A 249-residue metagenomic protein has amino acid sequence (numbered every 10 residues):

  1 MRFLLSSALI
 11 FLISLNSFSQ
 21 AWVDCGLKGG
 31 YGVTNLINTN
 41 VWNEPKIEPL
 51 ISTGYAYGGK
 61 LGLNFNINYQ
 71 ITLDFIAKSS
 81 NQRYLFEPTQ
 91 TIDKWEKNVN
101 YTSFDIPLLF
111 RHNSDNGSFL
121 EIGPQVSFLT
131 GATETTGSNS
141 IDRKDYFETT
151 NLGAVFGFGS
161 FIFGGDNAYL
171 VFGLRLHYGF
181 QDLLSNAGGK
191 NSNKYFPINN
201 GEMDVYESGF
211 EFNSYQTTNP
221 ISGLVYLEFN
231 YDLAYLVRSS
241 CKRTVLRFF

Functional and structural regions predicted by a protein language model:
S19-G62, N219, Y226, N230-F249: Short glycine/proline- and aromatic-enriched beta-strand/turn motifs that initiate or cap beta-hairpins
A21-C25, I67-L73, N116-L120, L152 (+2 more regions): Outer-envelope beta-barrel architecture signal
L27-Y31, Y55-F65, A77, F104-H112 (+4 more regions): Residues on the lipid-exposed face of transmembrane beta-strands in outer-membrane beta-barrel proteins
G32-L36, K78-Q82, S127-G131, H177-L183 (+1 more regions): Structural signature of outer-membrane beta-barrel domains
I37-E44, R83-Q90, A132-S140, L183-N191 (+1 more regions): Outer-membrane beta-barrel translocator domains and adjoining extracellular loop/strand segments of Gram-negative
W42-E48, T91-K97, N139-Y146, F212-Y215: Extracellular loop and loop/strand-boundary signature of outer-membrane beta-barrel proteins
K46-T91, T102-S103, G117: Glycine- and aromatic-enriched membrane insertion/assembly motifs of diderm outer-membrane and organelle channel
Y146-N151, F156, I162-F249: Predominantly the C-terminal beta-signal and adjacent terminal strand-loop region of outer-membrane beta-barrel
